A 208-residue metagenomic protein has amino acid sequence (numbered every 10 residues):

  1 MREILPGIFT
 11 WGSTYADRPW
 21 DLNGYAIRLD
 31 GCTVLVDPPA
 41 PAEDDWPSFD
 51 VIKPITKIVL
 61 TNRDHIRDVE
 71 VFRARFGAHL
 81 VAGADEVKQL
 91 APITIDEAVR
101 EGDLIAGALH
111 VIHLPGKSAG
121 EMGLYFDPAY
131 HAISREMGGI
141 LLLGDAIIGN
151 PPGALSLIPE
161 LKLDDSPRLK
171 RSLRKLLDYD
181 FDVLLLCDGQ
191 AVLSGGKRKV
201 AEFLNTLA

Functional and structural regions predicted by a protein language model:
M1-E3, A26: Short, exposed beta-strand/loop patches in secreted or surface proteins that constitute
P6-F9, Y15-D17, C32-L35, P41-A42 (+2 more regions): Metallo-beta-lactamase
T10-K57, L90-A91: Pre-active-site segment of Zn-dependent metallo-hydrolases
P19-D21, I93, V99, S118: Residues that act as N-cap/strand-start positions at coil-to-secondary-structure junctions
N23-Y25, E101-D103, M122: Residue-level detector of beta-strand structural context in well-folded domains
A40-G107: Active-site HxH/HxHxD metal-binding segment of metal-dependent hydrolases
I58-N62, L114, C187: Ser/Thr-glycine-rich phosphate-binding loops at phosphate-binding pockets of nucleotides, nucleotide cofactors
